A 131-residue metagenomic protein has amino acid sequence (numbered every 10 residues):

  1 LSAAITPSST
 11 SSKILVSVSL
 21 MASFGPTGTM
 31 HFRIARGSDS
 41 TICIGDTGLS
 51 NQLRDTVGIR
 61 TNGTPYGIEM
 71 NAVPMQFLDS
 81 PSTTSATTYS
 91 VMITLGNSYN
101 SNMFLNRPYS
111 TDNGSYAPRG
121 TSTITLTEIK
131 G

Functional and structural regions predicted by a protein language model:
L1-A86, S90-G131: Terminal beta-strand-rich extracellular "head" domains that mediate receptor/glycan or other ligand binding
